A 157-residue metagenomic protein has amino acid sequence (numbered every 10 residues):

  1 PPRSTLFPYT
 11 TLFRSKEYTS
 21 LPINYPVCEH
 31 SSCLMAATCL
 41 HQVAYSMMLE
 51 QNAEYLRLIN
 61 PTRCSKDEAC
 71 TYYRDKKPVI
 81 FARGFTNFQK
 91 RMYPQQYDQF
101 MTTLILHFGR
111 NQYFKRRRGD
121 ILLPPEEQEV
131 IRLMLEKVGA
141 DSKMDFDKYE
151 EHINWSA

Functional and structural regions predicted by a protein language model:
P1-T11: Single conserved hydrophobic/aromatic residue that forms the stacking wall/gate of nucleotide- or nucleobase-binding
F13-Y73: N-terminal cysteine/histidine-rich coordination modules
R74-Q99, D141-K143: A short, Lys/Arg-rich alpha-helix, primarily the initiator
Q96-L106, Y113: Short alpha-helical "recognition helix" segments of helix-turn-helix
G109-P124: Recognition helix of helix-turn-helix/homeodomain-like DNA-binding domains that insert into the DNA major groove
E126-K143: DNA major-groove recognition helix of helix-turn-helix/homeodomain DNA-binding modules
V138-A157: Short C-terminal boundary/hinge segments that cap the last helix of small helical domains
